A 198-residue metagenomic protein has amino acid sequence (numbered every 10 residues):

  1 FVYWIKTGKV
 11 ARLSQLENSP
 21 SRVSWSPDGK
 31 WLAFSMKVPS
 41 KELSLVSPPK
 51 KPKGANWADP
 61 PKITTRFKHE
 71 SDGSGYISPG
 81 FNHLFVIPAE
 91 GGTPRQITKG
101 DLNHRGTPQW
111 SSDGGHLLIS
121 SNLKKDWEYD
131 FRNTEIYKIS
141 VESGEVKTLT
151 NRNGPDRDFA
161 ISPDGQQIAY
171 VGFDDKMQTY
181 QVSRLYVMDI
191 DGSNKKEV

Functional and structural regions predicted by a protein language model:
F1, Q15-S21, S35-H83, T98-R105 (+4 more regions): A flexible loop/linker signature enriched in serine peptidases of the S9 family
W4-G8, P88-G92, S140-G144, D189-S193: Short loop/turn segments that connect beta-strands within beta-propeller blades
K6, P108-S111, G115: Acidic, proline/glycine-rich low-complexity intrinsically disordered segments
D28-K30, D113-G115, D164-Q166: Short coil/turn segments that connect the beta-strands within blades of beta-propeller domains
W110-S112, E142, G154, L185: Residue-level detection of beta-strand scaffold positions
